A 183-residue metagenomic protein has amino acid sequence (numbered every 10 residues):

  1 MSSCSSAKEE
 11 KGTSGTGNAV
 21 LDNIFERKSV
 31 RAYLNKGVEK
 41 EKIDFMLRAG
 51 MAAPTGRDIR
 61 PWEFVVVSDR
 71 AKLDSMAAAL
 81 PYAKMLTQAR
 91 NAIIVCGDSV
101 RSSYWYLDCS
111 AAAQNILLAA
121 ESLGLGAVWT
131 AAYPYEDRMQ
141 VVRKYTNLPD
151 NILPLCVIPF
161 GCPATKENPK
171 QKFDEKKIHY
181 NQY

Functional and structural regions predicted by a protein language model:
M1-Y183: Acidic, surface-exposed loops and disordered segments
